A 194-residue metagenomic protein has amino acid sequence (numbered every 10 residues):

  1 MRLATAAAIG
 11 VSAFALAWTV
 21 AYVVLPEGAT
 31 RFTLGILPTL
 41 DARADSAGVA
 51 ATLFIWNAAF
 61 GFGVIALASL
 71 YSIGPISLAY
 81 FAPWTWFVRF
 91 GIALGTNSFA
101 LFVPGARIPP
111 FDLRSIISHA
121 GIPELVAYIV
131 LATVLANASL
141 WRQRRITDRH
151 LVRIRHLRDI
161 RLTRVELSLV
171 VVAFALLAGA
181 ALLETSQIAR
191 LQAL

Functional and structural regions predicted by a protein language model:
M1-A29: N-terminal signal-anchor transmembrane alpha helix
A6, G10, G48-W56, A79-I92 (+3 more regions): Alpha-helical transmembrane segments of multi-pass membrane proteins, especially transporters and channels
A17-L25, F90-N97, L176-I188: C-terminal TM-helix exit segments that contain a strictly Trp-centered aromatic cap at the helix terminus
E27-D45, I92-L113: Membrane-interface interhelical connector segments
D41-L67, Y71: Interfacial helix-start motif at the membrane-water boundary
A68-A93, R145-R164: Cytoplasmic juxtamembrane regions at transmembrane-helix boundaries
S118-I129: Membrane-interface loop-to-helix entry segments
L131-L194: Terminal transmembrane helical module of multi-pass membrane proteins
